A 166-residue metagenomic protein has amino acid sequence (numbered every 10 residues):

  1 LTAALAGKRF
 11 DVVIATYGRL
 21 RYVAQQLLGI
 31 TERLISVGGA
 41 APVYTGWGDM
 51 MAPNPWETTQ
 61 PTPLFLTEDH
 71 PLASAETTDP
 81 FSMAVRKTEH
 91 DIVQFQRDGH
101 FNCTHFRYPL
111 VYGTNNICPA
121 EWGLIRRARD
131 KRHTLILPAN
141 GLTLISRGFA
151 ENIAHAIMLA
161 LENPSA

Functional and structural regions predicted by a protein language model:
L1-T16, R21-Q25: Conserved Rossmann-fold cofactor-binding substructure of NAD(P)-dependent oxidoreductases
G18, M83, G148: Residue-level signal for the nucleotide or nucleotide-sugar donor/cofactor binding architecture
A24-K87, Q96-R97, T104: Conserved Rossmann-fold NAD(P)-dependent oxidoreductase catalytic core, especially the SDR/UDP-sugar
R86-E89, W122: Short, surface-exposed alpha-helical segments at coil->helix boundaries
T88-N115: Conserved beta-loop-beta element that borders a ligand/cofactor-binding pocket
G99, G113-L124, L159-A166: Glycine/proline-rich active-site loop of Rossmann-fold NAD(P)-dependent oxidoreductases
P109-P119, A139-E151: Glycine-rich "substrate-gating" loop/helix at the edge of Rossmann-like oxidoreductase active sites
R126-I136, T143-A166: Alpha-helical substrate-binding/gating segment
